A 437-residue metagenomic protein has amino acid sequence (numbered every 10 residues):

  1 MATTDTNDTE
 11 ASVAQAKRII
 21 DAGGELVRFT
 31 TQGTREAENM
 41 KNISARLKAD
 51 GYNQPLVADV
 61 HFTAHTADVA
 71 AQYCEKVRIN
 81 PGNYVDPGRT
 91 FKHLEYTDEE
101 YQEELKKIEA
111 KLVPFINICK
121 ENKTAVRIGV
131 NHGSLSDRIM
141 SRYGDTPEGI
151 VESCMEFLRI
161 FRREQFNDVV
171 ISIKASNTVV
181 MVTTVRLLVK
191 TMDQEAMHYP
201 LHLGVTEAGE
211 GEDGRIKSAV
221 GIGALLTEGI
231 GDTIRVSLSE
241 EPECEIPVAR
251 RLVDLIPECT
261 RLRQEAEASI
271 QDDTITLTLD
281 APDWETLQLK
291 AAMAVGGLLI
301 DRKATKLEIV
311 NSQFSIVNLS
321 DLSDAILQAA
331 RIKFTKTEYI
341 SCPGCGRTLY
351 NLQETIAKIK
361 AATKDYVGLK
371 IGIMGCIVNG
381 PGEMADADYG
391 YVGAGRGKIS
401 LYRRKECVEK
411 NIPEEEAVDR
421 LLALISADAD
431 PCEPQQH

Functional and structural regions predicted by a protein language model:
A2-T6, T31-R35, V60-T66, P81-V85 (+7 more regions): Active-site-proximal loop/turn and secondary-structure-junction residues that shape catalytic pockets, frequently
T3, D8, A22-L47, P81-E103 (+1 more regions): Glycine-rich, proline-tolerant flexible connector loops at the mouths of alpha/beta enzymes
G24-R28, C74-F91, E228-E243, I300-N311 (+1 more regions): Glycine-rich phosphate-binding active-site loops on the catalytic face of alpha/beta enzymes
E36-A58, K107-K123, L188-M197, K358-A361: Alpha-helix-loop-beta-strand connector modules within alpha/beta enzyme cores
Y52-K92, Y101-I118: Hydrophobic or amphipathic alpha-helical targeting/insertion segments
D59, I128, I171, L225 (+5 more regions): Conserved, mostly hydrophobic/aromatic
K76-N83, A125-G133, L201, G393: Non-cysteine beta-strand/loop elements that form the S-adenosyl-L-methionine
E95-I108, M140-Y366, K370-I373: Catalytic alpha/beta core domains of metabolic enzymes, predominantly
